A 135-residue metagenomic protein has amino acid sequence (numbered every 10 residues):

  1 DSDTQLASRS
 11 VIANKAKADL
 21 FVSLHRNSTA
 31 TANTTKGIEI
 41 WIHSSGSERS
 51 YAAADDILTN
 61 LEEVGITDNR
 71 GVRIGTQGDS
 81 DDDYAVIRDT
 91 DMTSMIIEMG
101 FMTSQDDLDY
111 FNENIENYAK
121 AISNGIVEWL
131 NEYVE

Functional and structural regions predicted by a protein language model:
D1-E135: Active-site-proximal helix/loop segments of hydrolytic enzymes
